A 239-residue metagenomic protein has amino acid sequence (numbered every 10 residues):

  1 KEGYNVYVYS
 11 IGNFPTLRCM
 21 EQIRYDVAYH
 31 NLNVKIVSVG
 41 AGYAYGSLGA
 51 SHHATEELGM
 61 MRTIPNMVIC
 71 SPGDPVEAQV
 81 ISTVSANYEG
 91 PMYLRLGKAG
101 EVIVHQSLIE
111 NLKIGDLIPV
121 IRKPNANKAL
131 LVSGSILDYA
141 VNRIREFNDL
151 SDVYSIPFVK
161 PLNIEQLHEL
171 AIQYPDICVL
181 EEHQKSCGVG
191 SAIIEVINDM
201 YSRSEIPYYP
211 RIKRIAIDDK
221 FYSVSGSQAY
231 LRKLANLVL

Functional and structural regions predicted by a protein language model:
K1-A129: Conserved thiamine diphosphate
Y45, G97-L239: Thiamine diphosphate
